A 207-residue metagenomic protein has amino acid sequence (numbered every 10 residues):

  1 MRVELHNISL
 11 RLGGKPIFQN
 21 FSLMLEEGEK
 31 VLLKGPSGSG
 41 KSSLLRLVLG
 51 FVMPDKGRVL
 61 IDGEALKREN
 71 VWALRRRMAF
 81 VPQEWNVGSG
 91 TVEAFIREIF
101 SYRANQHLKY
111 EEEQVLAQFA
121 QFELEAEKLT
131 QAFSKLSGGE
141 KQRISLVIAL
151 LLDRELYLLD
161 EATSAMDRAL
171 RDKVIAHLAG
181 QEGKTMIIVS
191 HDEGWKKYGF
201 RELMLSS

Functional and structural regions predicted by a protein language model:
L49: Helix-to-loop junction immediately C-terminal to a conserved catalytic motif
G57-A65, L74: Conserved ABC transporter NBD signature motif
G90-H107: Q-loop/switch helix immediately C-terminal to the Walker
Y110-K128: Conserved ABC ATPase "signature" region
A132, E161-A162: Walker B catalytic motif
A132-L136, E140: Conserved ABC ATPase signature
L146: Hydrophobic anchor residue at the start of the ABC signature
